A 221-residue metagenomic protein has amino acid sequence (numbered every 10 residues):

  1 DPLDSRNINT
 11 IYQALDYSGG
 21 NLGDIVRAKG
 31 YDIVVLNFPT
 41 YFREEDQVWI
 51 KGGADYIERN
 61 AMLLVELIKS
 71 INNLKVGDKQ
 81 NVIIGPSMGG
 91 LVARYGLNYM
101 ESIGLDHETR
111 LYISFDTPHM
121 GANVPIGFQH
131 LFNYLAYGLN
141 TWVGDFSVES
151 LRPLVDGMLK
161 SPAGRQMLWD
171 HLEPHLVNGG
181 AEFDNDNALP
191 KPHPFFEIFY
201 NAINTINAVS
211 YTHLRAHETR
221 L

Functional and structural regions predicted by a protein language model:
D1-G30: Short, surface-exposed "cap/lid" segments of acyl-processing enzymes
S5-N9, E45-W49, R94-G96, N123-F128: Short, solvent-exposed loop/turn and secondary-structure capping segments
K29-R43: Conserved alpha/beta-hydrolase
Y31, G77-Q80, Y211: Short coil/turn segments at beta-strand junctions that form active-site/ligand-binding loops
R43-L63: Catalytic nucleophile-loop/oxyanion-hole region of alpha/beta-hydrolase and closely related hydrolase-like folds
A61-D186, L221: Serine-dependent carboxylesterase/thioesterase catalytic core of lipase-like alpha/beta-hydrolase/SGNH enzymes
V65-E66, D184-S210: A Trp-anchored, charged/polar loop motif used as the substrate-binding/catalytic surface of acyl/ester-handling
T212-T219: Conserved small/polar residues in nucleotide/adenosyl-binding loops
